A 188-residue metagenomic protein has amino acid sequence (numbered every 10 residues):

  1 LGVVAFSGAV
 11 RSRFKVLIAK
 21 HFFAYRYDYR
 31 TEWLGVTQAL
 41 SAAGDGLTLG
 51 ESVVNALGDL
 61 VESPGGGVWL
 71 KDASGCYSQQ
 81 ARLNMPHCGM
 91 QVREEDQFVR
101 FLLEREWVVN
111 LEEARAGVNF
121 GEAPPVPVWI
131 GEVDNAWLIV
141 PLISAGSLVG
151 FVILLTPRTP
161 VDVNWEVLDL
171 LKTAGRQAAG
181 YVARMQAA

Functional and structural regions predicted by a protein language model:
L1-R11, L17, E104-V108, A145-L148 (+2 more regions): Signal-transmission/dimerization alpha-helices at domain junctions
A24-Y25, M90, E132, V149 (+2 more regions): Regulatory loop-to-helix N-cap segments in sensory/regulatory domains that couple ligand/signal detection
R26-Y27, A42-Q79: Helix-loop-beta substructure at the N-terminus of cytosolic sensory domains that couple signal/ligand detection
R30-Q38, G46-G58, V99, A123 (+1 more regions): Short amphipathic alpha-helical segments
V68-L102: GAF sensory/regulatory domain recognition with acknowledged cross-activation on helical regulatory dimers
C76-Y77, V140-V152, R158: Short hydrophobic/glycine-rich mini-motifs in sensory/regulatory modules that couple input to downstream signaling
C88-I130: Regulatory sensory and allosteric helical modules in signal-transduction proteins and certain transcription factors
V128, D134-I143: A short, aliphatic-rich beta-strand micro-motif
